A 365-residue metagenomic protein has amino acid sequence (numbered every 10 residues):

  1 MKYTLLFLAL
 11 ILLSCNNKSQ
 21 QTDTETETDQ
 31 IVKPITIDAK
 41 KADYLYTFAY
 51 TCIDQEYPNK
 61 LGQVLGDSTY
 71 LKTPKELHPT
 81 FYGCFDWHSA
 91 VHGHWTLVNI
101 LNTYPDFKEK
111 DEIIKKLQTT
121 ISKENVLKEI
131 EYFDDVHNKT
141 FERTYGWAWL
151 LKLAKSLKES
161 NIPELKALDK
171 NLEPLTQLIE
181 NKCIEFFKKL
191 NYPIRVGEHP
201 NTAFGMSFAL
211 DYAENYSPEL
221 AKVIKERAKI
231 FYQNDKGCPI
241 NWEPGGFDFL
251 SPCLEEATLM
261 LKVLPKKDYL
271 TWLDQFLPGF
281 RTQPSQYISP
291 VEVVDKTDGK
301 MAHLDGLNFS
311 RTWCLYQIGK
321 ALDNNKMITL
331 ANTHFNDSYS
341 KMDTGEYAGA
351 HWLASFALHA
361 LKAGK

Functional and structural regions predicted by a protein language model:
L12-S14: C-terminal motif of bacterial Sec signal peptides marking the signal peptidase cleavage site
N16-K18: Bacterial signal peptide processing site
E27-Y82, E346: Low-complexity, Ser/Thr/Pro/Gly-enriched N-terminal "stalk/linker" regions
Q30-I37, V91-F107, A148-L165, G205-Y216 (+3 more regions): Well-ordered alpha-helical scaffold segments within catalytic/enzyme domains
P34-A39, P74-V91, Y132-A148, K189-T202 (+3 more regions): Solvent-exposed loop and edge beta-strand segments that line ligand/cofactor-binding and catalytic clefts
L45-P58, E112-E131, N171-Y192, L220-I240 (+2 more regions): Long, well-ordered core segments of solenoidal/helical folds
G83, V91, V98-Y212: Extended ligand-binding groove/face enriched in aromatic
S289-K365: Fungal-biased detection of long, low-complexity, Ser/Thr- and Lys/Arg-rich intrinsically disordered regions
